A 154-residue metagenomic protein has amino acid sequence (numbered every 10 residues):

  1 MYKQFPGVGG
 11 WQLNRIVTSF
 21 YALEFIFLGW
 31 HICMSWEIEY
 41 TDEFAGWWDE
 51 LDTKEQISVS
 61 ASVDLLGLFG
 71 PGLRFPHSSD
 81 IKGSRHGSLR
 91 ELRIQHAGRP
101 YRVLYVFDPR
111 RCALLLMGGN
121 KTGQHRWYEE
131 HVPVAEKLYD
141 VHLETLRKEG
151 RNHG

Functional and structural regions predicted by a protein language model:
Y2-P100, P109-C112, N120-G154: Basic, Lys/Arg-enriched alpha-helical interface segments
